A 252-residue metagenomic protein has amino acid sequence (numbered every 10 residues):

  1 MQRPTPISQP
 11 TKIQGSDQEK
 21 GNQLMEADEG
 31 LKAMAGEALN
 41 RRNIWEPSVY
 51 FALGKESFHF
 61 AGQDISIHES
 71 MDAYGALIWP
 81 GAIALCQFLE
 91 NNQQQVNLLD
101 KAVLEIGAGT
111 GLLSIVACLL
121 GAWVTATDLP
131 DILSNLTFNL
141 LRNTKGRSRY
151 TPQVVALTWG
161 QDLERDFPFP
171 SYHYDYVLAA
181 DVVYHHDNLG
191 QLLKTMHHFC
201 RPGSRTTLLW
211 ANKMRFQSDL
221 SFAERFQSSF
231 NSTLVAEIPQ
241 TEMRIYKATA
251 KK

Functional and structural regions predicted by a protein language model:
M1-K252: S-adenosylmethionine-dependent methyltransferases
